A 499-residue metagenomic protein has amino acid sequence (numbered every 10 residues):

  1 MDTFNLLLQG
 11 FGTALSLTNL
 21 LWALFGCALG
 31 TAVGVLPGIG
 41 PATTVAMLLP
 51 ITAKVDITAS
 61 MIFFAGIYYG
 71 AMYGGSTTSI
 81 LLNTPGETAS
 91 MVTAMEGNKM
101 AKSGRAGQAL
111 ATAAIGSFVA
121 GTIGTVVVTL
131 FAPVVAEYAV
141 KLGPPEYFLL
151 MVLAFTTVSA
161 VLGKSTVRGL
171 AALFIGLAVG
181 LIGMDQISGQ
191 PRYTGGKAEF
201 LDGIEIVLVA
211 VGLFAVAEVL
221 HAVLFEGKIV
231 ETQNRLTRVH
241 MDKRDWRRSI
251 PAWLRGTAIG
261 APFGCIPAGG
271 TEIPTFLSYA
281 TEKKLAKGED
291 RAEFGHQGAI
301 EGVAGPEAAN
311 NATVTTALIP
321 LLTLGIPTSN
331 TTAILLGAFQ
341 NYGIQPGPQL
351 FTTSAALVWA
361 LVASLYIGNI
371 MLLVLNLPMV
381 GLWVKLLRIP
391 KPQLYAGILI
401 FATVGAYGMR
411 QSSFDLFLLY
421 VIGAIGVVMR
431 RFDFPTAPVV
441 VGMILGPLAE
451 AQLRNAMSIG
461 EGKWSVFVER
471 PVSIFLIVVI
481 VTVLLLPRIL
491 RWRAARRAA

Functional and structural regions predicted by a protein language model:
M1-S60, P133, E137-V140, P191-A299 (+5 more regions): Helix-loop-helix hairpins and the membrane-proximal interhelical loops of multi-pass alpha-helical transport proteins
C27-P41, G70-N83, V158-G163, A258-G269 (+3 more regions): Transmembrane alpha-helix interface/packing and boundary motifs in multi-pass membrane proteins, characterized by
T31, M47-P50, F64-M72, A113-F118 (+13 more regions): Transmembrane helix-bundle signature of multi-pass membrane transporters/permeases
V33-A42, I80-M91, I123-V127, F263-I273 (+4 more regions): Short helix-coil transition sites and intra-membrane helix breaks within transmembrane domains of multi-pass
P41-I51, F64, S79-K99, L130 (+7 more regions): Re-entrant/interfacial helical elements at transmembrane boundaries that shape and gate the permeation pathway
T58-I62, K99-G116, G288-V303, N330-A333 (+1 more regions): Membrane-interface alpha-helices at helix entry/exit sites of multi-pass transporters
Y68-S79, G86, G298-L324, T328 (+1 more regions): A structural-propensity feature for long, helix-poor, extended segments
A111-G227, N341-A494: Membrane-embedded alpha-helical modules
